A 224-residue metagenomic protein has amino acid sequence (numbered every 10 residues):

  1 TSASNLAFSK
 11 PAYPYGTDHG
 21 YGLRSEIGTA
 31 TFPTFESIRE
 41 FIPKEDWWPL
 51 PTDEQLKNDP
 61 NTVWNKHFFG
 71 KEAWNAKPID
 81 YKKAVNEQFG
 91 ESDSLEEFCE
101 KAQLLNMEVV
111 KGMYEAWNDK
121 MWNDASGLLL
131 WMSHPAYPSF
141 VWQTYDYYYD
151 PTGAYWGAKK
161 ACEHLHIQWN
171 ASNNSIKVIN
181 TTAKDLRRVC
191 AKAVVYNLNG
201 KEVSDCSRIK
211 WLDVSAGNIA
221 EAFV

Functional and structural regions predicted by a protein language model:
T1-A7: Aromatic- and carboxylate-enriched substrate-binding clefts and catalytic-loop regions of carbohydrate-active enzymes
S9-R187: Substrate-binding clefts and catalytic carboxylate motifs of secreted carbohydrate-active enzymes
V189-V224: Intrinsically disordered, low-complexity Pro/Gly/Ser/Thr-rich segments with frequent PxxP/GP/PP motifs and embedded
